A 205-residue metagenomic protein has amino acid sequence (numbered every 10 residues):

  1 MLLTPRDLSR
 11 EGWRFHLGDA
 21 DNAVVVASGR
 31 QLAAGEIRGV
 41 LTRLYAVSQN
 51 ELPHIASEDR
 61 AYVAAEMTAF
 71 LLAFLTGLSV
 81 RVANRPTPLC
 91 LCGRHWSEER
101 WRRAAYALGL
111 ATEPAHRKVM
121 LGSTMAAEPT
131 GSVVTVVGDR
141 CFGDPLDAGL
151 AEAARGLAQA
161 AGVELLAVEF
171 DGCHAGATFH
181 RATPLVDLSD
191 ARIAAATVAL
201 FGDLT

Functional and structural regions predicted by a protein language model:
L3-T112: Conserved N-proximal alpha/beta basic substrate-recognition cap immediately N-terminal to, or forming the N-lobe
R6-S9, L89, V119, G172 (+1 more regions): Residue-level detector of flexible, active-site-proximal loop/helix-junction positions within diverse enzyme catalytic
G12-H16, H95-W96, T124-A127, A177-R181: Short secondary-structure transition/capping segments
Y45, P86, E169-D171, T183: Anionic group-transfer/hydrolysis microenvironments
R117-G176: Phosphate-binding site of ATP-dependent enzymes
V163, G172-T205: C-terminal active-site "lid" helix and adjoining low-complexity regulatory extension at the edge of ATP-using catalytic
